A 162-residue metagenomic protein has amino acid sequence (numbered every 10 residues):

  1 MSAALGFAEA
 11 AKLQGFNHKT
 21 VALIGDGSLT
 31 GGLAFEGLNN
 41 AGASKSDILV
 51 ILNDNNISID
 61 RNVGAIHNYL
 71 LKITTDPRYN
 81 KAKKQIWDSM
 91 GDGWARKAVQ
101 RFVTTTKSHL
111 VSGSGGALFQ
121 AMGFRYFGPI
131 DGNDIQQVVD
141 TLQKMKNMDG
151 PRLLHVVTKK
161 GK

Functional and structural regions predicted by a protein language model:
M1-S44: Cofactor-binding active-site loop characterized by glycine-rich and histidine/acidic residues
A4-A8, N39, L49, G116 (+2 more regions): Predominant activation on well-ordered alpha-helical scaffold segments within soluble catalytic domains
Q14-T20, G25, A43-I48, N53 (+3 more regions): Short coil/turn connectors at secondary-structure junctions
G31-N53, H67-T75: A short alpha/beta connector and helix-capping loop motif
N55-K162: Long, well-ordered, tryptophan-enriched scaffold segments
